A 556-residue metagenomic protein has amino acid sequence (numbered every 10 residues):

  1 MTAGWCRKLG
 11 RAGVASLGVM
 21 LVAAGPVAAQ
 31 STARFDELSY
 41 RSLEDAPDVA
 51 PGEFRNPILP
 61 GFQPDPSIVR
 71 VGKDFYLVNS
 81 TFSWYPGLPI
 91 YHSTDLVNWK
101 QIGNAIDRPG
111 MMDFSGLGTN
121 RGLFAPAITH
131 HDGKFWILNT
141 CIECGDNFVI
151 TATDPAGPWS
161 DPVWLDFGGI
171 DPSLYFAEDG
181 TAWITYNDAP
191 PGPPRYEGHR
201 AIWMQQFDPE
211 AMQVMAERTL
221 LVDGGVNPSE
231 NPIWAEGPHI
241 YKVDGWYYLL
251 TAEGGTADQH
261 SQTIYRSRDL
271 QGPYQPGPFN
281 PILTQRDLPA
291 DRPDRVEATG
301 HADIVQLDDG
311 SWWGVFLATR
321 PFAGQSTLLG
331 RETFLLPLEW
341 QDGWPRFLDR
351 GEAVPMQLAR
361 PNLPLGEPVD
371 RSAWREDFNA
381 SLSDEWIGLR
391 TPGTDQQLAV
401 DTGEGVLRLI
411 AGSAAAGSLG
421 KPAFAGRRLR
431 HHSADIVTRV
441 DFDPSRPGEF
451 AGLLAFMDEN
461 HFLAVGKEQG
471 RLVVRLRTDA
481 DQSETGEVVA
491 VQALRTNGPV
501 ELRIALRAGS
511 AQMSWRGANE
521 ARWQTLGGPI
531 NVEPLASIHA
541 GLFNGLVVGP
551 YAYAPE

Functional and structural regions predicted by a protein language model:
M1-K8: N-terminal secretory signal peptides that target proteins for export/translocation
C6, S16, C141-C144: Generic recognition of cysteine residues
A12-A24: Bacterial N-terminal signal peptides
G25-A29: Sec/Tat signal peptide C-region and signal peptidase I cleavage site
Q30-E556: Carbohydrate-active catalytic/glycan-binding domains of CAZyme proteins, especially the secreted or lumenal ectodomains
